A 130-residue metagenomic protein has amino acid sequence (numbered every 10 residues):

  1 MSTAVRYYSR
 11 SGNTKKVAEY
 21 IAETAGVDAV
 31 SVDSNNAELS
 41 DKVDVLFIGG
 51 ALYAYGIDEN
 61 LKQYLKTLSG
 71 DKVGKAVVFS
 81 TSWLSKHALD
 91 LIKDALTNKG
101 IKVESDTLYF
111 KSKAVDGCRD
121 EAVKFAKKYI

Functional and structural regions predicted by a protein language model:
T3-A4, S9-V32, S40-I130: FMN-binding flavodoxin-like domain, especially the glycine-rich phosphate-binding loop
N36: Acidic, amphipathic alpha-helical patches
